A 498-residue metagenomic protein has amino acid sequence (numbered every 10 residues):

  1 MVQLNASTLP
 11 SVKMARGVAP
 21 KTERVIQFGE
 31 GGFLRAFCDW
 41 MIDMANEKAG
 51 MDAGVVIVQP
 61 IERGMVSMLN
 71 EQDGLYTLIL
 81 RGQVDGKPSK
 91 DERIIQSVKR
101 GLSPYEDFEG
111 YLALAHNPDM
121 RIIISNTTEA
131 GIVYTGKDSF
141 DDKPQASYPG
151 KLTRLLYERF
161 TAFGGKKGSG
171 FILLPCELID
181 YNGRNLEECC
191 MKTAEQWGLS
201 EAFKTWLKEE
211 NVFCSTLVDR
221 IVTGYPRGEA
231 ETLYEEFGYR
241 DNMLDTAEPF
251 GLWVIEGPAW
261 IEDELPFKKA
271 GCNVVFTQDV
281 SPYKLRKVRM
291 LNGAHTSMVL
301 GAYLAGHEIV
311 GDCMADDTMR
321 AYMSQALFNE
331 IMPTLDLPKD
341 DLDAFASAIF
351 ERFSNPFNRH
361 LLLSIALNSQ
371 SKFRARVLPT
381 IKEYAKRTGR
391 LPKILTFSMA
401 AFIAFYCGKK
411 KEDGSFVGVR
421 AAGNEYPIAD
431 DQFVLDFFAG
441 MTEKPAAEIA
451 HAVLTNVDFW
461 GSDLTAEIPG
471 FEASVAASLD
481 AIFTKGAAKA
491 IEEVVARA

Functional and structural regions predicted by a protein language model:
M1-A498: Substrate/ligand-engaging "lid" and interaction regions
